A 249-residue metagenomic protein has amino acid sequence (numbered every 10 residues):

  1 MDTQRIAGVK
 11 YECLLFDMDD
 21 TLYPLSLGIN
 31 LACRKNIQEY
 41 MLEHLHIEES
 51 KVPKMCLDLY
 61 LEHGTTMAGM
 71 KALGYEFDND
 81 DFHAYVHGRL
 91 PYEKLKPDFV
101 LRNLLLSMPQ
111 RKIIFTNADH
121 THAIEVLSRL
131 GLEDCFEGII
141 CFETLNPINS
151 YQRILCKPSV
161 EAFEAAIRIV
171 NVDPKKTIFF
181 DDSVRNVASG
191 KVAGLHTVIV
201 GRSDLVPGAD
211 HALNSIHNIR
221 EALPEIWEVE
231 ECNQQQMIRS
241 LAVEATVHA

Functional and structural regions predicted by a protein language model:
M1-Y11, L106, F115, D119-A249: Asp-based, Mg2+/Mn2+-dependent phosphohydrolase catalytic module
D2-R102, D119-T121: N-terminal helical cap/lid subdomain that shapes the substrate entry/recognition surface in HAD-like hydrolases
S26, K54-M55, E93, R111-K112 (+2 more regions): A generic structural signal for short
S26, M41, K71, K112 (+3 more regions): Generic anion/oxyanion-binding catalytic loop in active/binding sites
Y75, Q110, L195: Short phosphate-binding/catalytic loops that engage adenosine nucleotides
F99, N103-I113: Internal catalytic-core helix/loop-beta-alpha segment that presents or stabilizes conserved functional determinants
